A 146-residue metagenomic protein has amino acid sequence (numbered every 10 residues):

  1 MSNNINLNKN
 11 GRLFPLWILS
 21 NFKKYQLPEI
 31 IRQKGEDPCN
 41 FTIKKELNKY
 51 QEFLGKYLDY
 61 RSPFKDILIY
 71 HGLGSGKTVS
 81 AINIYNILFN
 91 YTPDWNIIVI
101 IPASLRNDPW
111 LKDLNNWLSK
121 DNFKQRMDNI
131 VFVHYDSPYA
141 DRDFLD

Functional and structural regions predicted by a protein language model:
S2-K56, Y60-L68, L73-D146: SF2 helicase/translocase NTPase motor core, specifically the RecA-like lobe 1 inter-motif segment between Walker
